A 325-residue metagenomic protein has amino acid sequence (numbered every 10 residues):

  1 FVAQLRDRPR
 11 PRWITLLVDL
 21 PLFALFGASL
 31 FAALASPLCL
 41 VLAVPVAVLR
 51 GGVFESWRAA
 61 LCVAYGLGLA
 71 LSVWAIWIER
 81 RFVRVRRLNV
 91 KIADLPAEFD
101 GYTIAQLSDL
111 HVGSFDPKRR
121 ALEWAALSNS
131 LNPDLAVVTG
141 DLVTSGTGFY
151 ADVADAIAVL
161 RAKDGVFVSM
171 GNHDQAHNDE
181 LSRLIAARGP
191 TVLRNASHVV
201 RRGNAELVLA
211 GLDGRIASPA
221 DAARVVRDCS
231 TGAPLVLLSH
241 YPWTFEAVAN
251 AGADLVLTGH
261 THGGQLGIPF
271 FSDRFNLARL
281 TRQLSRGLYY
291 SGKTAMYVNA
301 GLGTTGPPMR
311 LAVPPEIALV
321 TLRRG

Functional and structural regions predicted by a protein language model:
F1-R81: Non-catalytic terminal accessory segments
L16-A24, P45-A60, V85-L95, P117-L131 (+1 more regions): Alpha-helical membrane-embedding segments and immediately adjacent membrane-interface amphipathic helices
P21, F26-S36, V83-V85, V90 (+4 more regions): Long, contiguous hydrophobic alpha-helical segments, chiefly transmembrane helices and signal peptides
L34-C39, L71, R86, R119 (+2 more regions): A broadly tuned "polar low-complexity/structure-edge" signature
G52-D100, I104-Q106, V112-P117: Canonical alpha-helical transmembrane segment with a positive-inside/aromatic-interface signature
L95-G325: Soluble catalytic domains of enzymes that build or remodel membrane lipids, polysaccharides, and related
